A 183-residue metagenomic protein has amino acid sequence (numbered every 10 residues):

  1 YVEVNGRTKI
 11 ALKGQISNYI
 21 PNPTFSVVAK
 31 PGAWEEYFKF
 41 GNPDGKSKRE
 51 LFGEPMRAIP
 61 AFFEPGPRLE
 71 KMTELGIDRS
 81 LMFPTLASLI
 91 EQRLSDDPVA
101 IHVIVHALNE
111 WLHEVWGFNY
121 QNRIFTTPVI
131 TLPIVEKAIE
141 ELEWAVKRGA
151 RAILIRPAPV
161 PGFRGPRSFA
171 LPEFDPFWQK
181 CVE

Functional and structural regions predicted by a protein language model:
Y1-E183: Helix-coil boundary/capping segments in enzymes
